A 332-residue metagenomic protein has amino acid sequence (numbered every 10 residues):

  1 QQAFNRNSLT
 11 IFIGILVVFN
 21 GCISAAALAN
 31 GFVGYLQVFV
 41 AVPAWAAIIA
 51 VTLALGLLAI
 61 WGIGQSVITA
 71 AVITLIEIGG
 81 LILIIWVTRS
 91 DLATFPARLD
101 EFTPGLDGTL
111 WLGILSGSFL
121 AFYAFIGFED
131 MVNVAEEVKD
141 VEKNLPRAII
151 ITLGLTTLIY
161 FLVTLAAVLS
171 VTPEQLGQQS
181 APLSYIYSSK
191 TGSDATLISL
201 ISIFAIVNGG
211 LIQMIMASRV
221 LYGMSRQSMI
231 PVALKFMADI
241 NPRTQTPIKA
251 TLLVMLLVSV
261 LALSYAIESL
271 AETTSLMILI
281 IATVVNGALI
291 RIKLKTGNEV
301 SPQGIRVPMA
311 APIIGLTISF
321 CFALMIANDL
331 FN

Functional and structural regions predicted by a protein language model:
Q1-R6, Q37-V38, I150-L211, L234-I267: TM-loop-TM module centered on a large, flexible mid-protein loop between adjacent transmembrane helices in multi-pass
Q1-T52, L57-I60, S202-G223, A266-I280: Hydrophobic transmembrane alpha-helices that form the core helical bundles of multi-pass secondary transporters
Q2-S8, E136-N144, I151, R226-V232: Juxtamembrane helix-boundary/capping and inter-helix hinge elements in multi-pass membrane proteins
L28-F32, L58-G64, P173-L176, D194 (+2 more regions): Transmembrane helix-loop junctions in multi-pass membrane proteins
V33, P43-T94, G108, I149-I150 (+2 more regions): Membrane-interface loop-to-helix entry segments
Y35, L53-I60, I85, T164-A166 (+3 more regions): Alpha-helical transmembrane segments of multipass membrane proteins
P43-A46, A71-S199, L330: Helix-loop-helix junctions that connect adjacent transmembrane segments in multi-pass membrane transporters
T69, G108, F236-I248, A282-N332: C-terminal membrane-solvent junction of multi-pass transporters and transport-like membrane proteins
